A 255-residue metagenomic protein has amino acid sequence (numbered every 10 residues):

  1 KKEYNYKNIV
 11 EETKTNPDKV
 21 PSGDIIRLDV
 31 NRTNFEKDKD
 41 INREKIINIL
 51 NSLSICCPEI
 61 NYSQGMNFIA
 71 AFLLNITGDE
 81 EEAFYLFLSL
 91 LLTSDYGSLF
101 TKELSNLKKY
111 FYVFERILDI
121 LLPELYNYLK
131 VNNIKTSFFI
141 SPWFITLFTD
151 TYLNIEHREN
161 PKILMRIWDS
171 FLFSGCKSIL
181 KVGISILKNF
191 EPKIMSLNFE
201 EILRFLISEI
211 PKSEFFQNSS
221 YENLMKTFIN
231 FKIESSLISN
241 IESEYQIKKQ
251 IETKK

Functional and structural regions predicted by a protein language model:
K1-E214: Internal, helix-rich recognition cores of eukaryotic regulatory domains
I134, I184-K255: C-terminal regulatory/linker segments that are acidic, Ser/Thr- and Pro-rich and often disordered or coiled-coil
